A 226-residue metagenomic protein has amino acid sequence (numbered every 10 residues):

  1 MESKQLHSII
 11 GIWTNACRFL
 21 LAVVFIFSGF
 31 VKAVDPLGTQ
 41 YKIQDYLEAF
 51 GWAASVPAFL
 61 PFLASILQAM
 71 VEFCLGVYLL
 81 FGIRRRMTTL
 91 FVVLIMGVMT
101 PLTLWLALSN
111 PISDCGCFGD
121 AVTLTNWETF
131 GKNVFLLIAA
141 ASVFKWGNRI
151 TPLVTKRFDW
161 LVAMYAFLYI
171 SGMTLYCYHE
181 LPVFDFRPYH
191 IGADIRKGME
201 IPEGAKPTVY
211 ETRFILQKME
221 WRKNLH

Functional and structural regions predicted by a protein language model:
M1-I12: Short, Lys/Arg-rich, polar N-terminal cytosolic tail immediately upstream of the first transmembrane signal-anchor
G11-A33, A58-L102: Functionalized membrane-embedded alpha-helices
K32-D45: Interfacial/capping segments of alpha-helical transmembrane domains
K42-A58: Perimembrane loop-to-helix junctions flanking transmembrane segments
F81-T88, N148-F158: Membrane-interface helix-boundary motifs at transmembrane edges
G97-I150: Membrane-embedded alpha-helical segments of integral membrane proteins
L153-V183: Internal/C-terminal transmembrane anchor helices
G172-H226: Membrane-interface segments at or immediately adjacent to transmembrane helices that form the boundary between
